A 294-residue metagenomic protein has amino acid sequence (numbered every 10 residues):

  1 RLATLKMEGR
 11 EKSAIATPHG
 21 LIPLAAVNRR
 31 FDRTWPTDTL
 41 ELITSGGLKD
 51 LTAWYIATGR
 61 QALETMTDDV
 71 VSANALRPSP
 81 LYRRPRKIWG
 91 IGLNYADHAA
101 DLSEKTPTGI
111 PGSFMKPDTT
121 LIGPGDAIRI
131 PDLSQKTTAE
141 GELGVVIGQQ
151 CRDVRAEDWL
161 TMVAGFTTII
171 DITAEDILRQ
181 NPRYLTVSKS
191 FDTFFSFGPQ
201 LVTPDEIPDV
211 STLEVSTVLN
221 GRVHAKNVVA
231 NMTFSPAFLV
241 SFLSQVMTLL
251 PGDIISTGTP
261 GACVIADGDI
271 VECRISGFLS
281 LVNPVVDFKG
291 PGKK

Functional and structural regions predicted by a protein language model:
R1-P107, P208, G292: N-terminal non-catalytic cap/leader segment that marks the start of a structured domain
A3, R77-P80, D101-E104, I128-T137 (+3 more regions): A generic local secondary-structure boundary/capping motif
M7-G9, A16-G20, I147-Q149, L219-G221 (+1 more regions): Short acidic-glycine loop/turn motifs at beta-strand connectors
A16, K105-P124, A139, E272-G277: Structural signature of FAD isoalloxazine-binding scaffolds in flavoprotein oxidoreductases
I56, V71, A75-R77, H98 (+1 more regions): Catalytic-pocket segment enriched in acidic/His residues
R83, G123, T138-E140, L250 (+1 more regions): Residue-level recognition of short, solvent-exposed, well-ordered loop/turn junctions that link secondary-structure
F114, G144-Q149, V240, G252: Short, conserved beta-strand element in jelly-roll/cupin
T119, P124-W159, I169-I172: Non-heme Fe(II) oxygenase catalytic core, chiefly the N-lobe of the double-stranded beta-helix
